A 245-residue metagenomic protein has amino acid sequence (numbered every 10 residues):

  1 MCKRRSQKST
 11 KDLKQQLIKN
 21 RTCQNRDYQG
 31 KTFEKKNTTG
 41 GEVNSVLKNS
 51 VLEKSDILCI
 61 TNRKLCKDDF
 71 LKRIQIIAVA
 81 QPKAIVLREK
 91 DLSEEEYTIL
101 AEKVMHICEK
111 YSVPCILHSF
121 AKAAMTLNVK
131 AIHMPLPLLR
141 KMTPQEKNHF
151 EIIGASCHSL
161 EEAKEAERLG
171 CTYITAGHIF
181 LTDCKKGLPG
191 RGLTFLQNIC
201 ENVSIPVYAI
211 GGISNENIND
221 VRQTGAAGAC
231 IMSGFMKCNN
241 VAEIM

Functional and structural regions predicted by a protein language model:
K54-D69, I153-A155: Active-site mouth loops of central-metabolism enzymes
D56-L58, A84-V86, P114-I116, K130-H133 (+4 more regions): Structural preference for beta-strand elements that scaffold enzyme active sites
C59, I85, A124, A166 (+3 more regions): Conserved, mostly hydrophobic/aromatic
R73-K83, E162-A176: Alpha/beta enzyme core
A84-E146: N-terminal active-site wall of soluble small-molecule enzyme domains
T98-P114, K147-H158, P189-A209: Alpha-helix-loop-beta-strand connector modules within alpha/beta enzyme cores
C115-K130, H158-L169, Y208, I213-A229 (+1 more regions): Catalytic cores of alpha/beta
L136-M142, T175-K186, R222-M245: Glycine-rich phosphate-binding active-site loops on the catalytic face of alpha/beta enzymes
